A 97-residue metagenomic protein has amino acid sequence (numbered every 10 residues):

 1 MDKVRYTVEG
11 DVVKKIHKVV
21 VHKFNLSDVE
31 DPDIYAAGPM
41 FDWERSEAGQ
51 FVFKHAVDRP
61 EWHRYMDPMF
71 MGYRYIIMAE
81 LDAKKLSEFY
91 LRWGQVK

Functional and structural regions predicted by a protein language model:
M1-G72: Structured alpha/beta or helical-core interaction and ligand-binding surfaces enriched in interleaved
Y65-K97: Short, compact, well-ordered microdomains
